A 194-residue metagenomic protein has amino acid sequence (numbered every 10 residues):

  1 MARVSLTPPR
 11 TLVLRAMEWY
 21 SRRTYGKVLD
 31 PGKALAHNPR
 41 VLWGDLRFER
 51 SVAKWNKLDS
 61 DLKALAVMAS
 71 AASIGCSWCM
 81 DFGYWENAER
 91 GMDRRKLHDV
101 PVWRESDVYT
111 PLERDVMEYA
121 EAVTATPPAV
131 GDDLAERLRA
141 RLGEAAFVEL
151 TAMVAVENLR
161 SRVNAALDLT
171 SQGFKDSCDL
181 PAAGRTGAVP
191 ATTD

Functional and structural regions predicted by a protein language model:
M1-S60, A182-D194: Mobile cap/lid helix-loop segments that border enzyme active or cofactor-binding sites and regulate substrate access
D30-A34, S60-C76, E105, R141 (+1 more regions): Alpha-helical scaffold segments that form or flank carboxylate-/histidine-based iron centers
R40-D45, G75-C79, T124-D132, V154: Short acidic alpha-helix initiation/capping motifs at coil-to-helix transition points, especially at protein N-termini
R40-L42, M80-D99: Iron-sulfur (Fe-S) cluster-binding segments and ferredoxin-like electron-carrier domains, especially [2Fe-2S]
L65-F82, V148-A165, A183, P190: N-terminal hydrophobic signal/anchor transmembrane helix of membrane proteins
V100-P111: Acidic/His metal-coordination segments adjacent to aromatic residues that form catalytic metal sites in metalloenzymes
Y109, A129-V130, L134, A166 (+2 more regions): Alpha-helical transmembrane segments and membrane-interface helix-loop junctions in multi-pass membrane proteins
P111-M153: Acidic/histidine-rich alpha-helical segments that form the ligand environment of transition-metal centers
